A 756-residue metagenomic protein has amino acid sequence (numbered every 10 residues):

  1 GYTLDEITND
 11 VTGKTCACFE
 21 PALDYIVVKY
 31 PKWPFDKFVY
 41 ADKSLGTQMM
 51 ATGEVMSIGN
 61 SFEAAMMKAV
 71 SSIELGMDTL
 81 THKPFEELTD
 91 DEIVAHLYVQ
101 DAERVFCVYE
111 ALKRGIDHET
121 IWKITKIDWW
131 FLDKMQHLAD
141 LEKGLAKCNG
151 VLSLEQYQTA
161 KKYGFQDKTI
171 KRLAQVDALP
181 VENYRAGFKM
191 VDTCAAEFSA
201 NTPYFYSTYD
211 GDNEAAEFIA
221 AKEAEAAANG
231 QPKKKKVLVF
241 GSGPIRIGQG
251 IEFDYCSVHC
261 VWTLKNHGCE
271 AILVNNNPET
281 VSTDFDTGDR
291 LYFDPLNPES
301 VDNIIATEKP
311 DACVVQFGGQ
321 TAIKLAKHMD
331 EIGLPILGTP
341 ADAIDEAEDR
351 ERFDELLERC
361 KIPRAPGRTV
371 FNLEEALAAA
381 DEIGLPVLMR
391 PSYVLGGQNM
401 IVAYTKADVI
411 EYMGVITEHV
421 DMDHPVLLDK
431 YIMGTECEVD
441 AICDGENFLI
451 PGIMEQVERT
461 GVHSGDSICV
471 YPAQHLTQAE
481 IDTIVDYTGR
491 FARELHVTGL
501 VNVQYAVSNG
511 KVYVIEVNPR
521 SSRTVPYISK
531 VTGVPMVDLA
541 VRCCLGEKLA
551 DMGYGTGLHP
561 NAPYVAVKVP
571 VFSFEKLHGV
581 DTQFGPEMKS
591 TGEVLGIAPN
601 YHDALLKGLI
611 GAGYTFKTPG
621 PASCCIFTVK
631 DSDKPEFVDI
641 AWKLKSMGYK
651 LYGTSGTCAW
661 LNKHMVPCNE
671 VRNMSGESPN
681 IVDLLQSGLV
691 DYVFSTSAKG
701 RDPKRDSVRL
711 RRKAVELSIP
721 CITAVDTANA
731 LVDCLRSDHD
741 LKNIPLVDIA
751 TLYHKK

Functional and structural regions predicted by a protein language model:
G1-G144, C148-E155, Y163-G164, A221-E223 (+11 more regions): ATP-dependent carboxylate activation and anion-phosphoryl transfer catalytic cores that bind Mg-ATP to form
A69, V191-I362, F371-A378, I597-K755: ATP-binding N-terminal substructure of ATP-dependent carboxylate-amine bond-forming enzymes
E119, Q158, R172, V666-C668: Compact, charge-rich alpha-helical regulatory domains located at protein termini
I124-L132, R172-E182: Short, basic interhelical loop/turn and adjoining N-cap of the next helix at nucleic-acid- or acidic-partner-contacting
K143-A146, A178-A200, F205: Acyl-CoA thioester-binding alpha/beta core of soluble enzymes
A160-Y163, T169, L173: Extended, domain-scale alpha-helical bundle/helix-rich regions
A378-L388: Acidic/histidine-enriched active-site and ligand-binding environments that engage anionic O-linkages
